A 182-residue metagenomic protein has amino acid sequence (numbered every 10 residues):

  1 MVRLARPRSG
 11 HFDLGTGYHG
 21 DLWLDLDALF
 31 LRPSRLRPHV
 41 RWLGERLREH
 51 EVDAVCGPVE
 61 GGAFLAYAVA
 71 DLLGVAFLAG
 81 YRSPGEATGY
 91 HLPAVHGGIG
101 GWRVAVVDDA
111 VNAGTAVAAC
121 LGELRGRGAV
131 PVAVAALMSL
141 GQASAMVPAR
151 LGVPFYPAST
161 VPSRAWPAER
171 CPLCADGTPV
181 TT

Functional and structural regions predicted by a protein language model:
M1-T182: PRPP-associated nucleotide enzymes
